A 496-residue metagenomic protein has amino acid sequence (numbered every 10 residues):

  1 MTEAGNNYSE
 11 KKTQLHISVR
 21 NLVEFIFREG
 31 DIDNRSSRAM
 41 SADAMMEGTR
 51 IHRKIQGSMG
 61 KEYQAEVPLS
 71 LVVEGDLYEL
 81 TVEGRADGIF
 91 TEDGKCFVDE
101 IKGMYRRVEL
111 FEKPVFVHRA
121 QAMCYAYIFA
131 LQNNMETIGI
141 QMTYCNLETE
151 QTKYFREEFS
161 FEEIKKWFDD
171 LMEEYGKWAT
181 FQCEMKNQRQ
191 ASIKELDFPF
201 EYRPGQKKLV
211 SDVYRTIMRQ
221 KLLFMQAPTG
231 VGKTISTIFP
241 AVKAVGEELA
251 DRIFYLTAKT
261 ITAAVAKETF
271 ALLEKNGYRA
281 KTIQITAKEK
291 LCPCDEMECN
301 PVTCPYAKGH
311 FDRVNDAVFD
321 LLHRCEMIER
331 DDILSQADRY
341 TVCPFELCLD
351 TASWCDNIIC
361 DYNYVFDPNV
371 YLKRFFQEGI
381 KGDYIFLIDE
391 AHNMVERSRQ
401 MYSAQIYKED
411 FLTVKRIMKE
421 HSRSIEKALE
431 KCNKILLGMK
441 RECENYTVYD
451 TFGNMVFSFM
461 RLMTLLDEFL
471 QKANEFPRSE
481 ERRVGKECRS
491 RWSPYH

Functional and structural regions predicted by a protein language model:
M1-C96, A120: Metal-dependent nuclease catalytic cores that hydrolyze phosphodiester bonds in DNA/RNA, characterized by
L71-K165: Mg2+/Mn2+-dependent nuclease catalytic core
M185-Q226: Conserved pre-motif I regulatory segment
Q190, L196-D197, L249-I358, N363-F366 (+3 more regions): A substrate-engagement module of RecA-like helicase motors
R215, T234-L249, T269-L273: Walker A/P-loop NTP-binding motif
R219-P240: Walker A/P-loop
Y340-N357, Y362-T464: Signature of the SF2 helicase/ATPase Hel1-core->accessory helical subdomain module
G485-H496: Positively charged, low-complexity/disordered segments
